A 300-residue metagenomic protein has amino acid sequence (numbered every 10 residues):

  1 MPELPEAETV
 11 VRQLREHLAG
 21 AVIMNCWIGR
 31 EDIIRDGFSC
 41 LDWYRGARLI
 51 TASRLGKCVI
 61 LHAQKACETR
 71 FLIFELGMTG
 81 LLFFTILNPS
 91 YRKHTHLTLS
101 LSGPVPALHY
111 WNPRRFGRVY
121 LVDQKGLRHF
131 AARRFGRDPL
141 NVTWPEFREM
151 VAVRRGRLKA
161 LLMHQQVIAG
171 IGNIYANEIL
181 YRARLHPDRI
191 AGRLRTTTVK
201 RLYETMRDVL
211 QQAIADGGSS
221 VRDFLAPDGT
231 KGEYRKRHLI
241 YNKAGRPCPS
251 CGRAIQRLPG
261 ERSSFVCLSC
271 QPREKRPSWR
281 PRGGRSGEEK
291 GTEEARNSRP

Functional and structural regions predicted by a protein language model:
M1-P300: Structured catalytic/nucleic-acid-binding cores of DNA maintenance enzymes
